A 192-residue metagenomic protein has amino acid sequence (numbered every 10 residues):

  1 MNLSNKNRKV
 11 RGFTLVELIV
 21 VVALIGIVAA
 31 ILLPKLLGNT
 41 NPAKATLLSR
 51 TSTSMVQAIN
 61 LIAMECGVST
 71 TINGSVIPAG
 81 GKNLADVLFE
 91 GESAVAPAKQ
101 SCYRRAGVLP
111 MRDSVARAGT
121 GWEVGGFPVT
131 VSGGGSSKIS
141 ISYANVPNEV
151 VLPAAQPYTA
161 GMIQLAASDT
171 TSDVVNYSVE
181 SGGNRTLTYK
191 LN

Functional and structural regions predicted by a protein language model:
M1-F13: N-terminal leader/signal peptides at the extreme start of proteins
N5-K6, A23, K35-Q57, I62-T70: Aliphatic-rich helix starts adjacent to a transmembrane/signal segment
V10-L18, K44: Long alpha-helical, hydrophobic tracts
I19-K35: Alpha-helical hydrophobic helix detector
I59-A106: Short, glycine/small-hydrophobic-rich surface segments
C102-G134: An N-terminal amphipathic alpha-helical segment
G133-N192: Short, surface-exposed interaction loops/tails
